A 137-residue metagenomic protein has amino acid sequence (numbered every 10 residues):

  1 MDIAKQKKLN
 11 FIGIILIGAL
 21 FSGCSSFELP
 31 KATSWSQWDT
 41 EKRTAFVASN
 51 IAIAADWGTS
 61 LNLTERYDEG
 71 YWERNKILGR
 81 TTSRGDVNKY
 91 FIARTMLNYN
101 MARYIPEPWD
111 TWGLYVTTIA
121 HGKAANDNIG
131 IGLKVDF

Functional and structural regions predicted by a protein language model:
D2-I12: Bacterial N-terminal signal peptides that target proteins for export
S22-G23: C-terminal motif of bacterial Sec signal peptides marking the signal peptidase cleavage site
S26-F137: Hydrophobic alpha-helical membrane segments
